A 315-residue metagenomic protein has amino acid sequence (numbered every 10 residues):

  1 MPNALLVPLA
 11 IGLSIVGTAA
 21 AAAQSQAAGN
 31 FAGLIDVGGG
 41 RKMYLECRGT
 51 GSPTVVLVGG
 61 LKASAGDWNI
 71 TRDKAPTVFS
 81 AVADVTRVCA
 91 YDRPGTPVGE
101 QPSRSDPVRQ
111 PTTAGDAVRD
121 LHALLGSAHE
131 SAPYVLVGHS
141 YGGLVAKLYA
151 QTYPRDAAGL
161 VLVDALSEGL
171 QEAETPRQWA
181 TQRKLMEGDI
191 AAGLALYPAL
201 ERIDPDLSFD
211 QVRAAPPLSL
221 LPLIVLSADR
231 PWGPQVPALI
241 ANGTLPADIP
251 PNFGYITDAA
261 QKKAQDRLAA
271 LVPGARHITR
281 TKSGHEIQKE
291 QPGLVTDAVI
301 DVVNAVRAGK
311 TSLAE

Functional and structural regions predicted by a protein language model:
S25-K42: N-terminal cap/lid segment of alpha/beta-hydrolase-fold proteins
V37-R41, E46-E100: Conserved HGGG/HGGXW glycine-rich cap/lid loop of the alpha/beta-hydrolase fold
T77, A90-V135: Active-site loop/oxyanion-hole signature of alpha/beta-hydrolase fold enzymes
S131-G169: Conserved hydrolase catalytic core segment
V161-P205: Flexible "cap/lid" loop of the alpha/beta hydrolase fold
V225-S227: Short beta-strand/loop motif that positions the catalytic acidic residue of the alpha/beta-hydrolase fold
A238-S283: Conserved loop-alpha-helix segment in the C-terminal half of the alpha/beta-hydrolase fold that carries the catalytic
A275-E315: Catalytic active-site module of serine/aspartate enzymes centered on a nucleophile-bearing elbow/loop
